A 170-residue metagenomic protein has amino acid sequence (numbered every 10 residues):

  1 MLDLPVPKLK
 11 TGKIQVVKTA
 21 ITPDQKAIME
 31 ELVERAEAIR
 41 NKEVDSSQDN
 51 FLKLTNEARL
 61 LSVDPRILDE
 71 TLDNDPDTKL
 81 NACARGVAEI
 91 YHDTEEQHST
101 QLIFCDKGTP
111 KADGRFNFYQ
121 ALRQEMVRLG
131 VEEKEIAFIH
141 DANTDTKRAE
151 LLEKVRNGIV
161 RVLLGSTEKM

Functional and structural regions predicted by a protein language model:
M1-D73, D77, R85-E89: Inter-lobe coupling linker of SF2 helicases/translocases
T22, E57-A58, C83, I103 (+2 more regions): Generic structural signal for small/hydrophobic residues in well-ordered secondary structure, especially within
T78-Y91, D145-A149, E153-V155: A Trp-anchored, charged/polar loop motif used as the substrate-binding/catalytic surface of acyl/ester-handling
E89-E96, R128-G130: Alpha-helix termini
E96-H98, I159-V160: Short, high-confidence coil segments that cap the C-terminus of an alpha-helix and link into the following beta-strand
S99-K107: Conserved RecA-like ASCE P-loop NTPase motor core of nucleic-acid helicases/translocases
K107-H140: Conserved helicase motor "Helicase C" RecA-like lobe of SF1/SF2 P-loop NTPases
E132-T167: Conserved helicase ATPase core of P-loop NTP-dependent helicases/translocases
